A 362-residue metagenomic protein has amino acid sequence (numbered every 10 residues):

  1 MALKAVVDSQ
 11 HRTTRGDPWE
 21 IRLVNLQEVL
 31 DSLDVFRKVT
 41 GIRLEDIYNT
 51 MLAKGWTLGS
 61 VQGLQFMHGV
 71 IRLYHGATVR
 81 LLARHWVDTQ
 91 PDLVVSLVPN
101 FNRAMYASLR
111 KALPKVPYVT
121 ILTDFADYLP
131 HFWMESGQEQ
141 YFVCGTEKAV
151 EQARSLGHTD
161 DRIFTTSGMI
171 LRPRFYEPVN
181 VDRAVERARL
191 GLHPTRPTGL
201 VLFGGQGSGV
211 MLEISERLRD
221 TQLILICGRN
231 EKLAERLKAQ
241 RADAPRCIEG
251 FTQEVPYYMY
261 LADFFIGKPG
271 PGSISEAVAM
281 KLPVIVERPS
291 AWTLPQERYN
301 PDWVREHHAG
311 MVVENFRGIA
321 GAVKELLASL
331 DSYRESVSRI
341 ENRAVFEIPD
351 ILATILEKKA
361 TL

Functional and structural regions predicted by a protein language model:
K4-T89: Conserved N-terminal ligand/cofactor-binding loop architecture of enzyme catalytic domains
E139-T198, F203: A nucleotide-sugar donor-handling region in carbohydrate enzymes
V181-L261: Donor-nucleotide binding loops and adjacent catalytic segments primarily of GT-B fold Leloir glycosyltransferases
P245, Y260-S273: Acidic donor-binding loop of glycosyltransferase active sites
F265-G267, P283-L294: Short hydrophobic beta-strand element within catalytic cores of glycosyltransferases and related nucleotide-activated
R305-D331: C-terminal "capping" alpha-helix adjacent to the active site of nucleotide-linked donor transferases in cell-envelope
D331-R343: A short, well-ordered alpha-helix in the C-terminal region of glycosyltransferases
N342-L362: C-terminal alpha-helical cap of glycosyltransferases
